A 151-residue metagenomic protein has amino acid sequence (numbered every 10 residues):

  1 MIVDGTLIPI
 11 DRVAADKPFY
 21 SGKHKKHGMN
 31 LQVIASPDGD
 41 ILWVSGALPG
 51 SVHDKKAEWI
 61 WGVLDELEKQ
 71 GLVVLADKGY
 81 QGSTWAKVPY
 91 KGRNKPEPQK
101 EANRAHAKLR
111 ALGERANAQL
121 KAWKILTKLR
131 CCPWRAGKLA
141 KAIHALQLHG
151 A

Functional and structural regions predicted by a protein language model:
M1-A151: Short, well-ordered secondary-structure "scaffold" segments embedded in the functional core of diverse domains
